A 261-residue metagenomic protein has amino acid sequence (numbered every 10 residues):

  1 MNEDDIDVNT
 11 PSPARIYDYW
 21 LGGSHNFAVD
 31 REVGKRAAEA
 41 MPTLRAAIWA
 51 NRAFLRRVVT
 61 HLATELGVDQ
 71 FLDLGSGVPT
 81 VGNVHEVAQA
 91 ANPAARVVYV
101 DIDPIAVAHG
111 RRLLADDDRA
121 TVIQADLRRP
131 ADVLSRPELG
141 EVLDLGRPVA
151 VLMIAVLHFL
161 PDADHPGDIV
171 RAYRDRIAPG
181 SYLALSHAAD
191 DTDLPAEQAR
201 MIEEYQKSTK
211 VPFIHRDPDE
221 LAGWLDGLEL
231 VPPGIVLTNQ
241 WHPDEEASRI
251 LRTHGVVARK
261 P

Functional and structural regions predicted by a protein language model:
M1-A125, R129-A131, S135-L143: Rossmann-like AdoMet
A125, P148-L157: Residues lining the SAM
R128, L157-F159, A188-D193: Short "lid" loop at the C-terminus of a central beta-strand within the Rossmann-like core of SAM-dependent
P130-L134, F159-A172: A short, conserved alpha-helix within the catalytic core of class I
V149-M153, I169-V170, R176-A188: Conserved beta-strand signature within the Rossmann-like core of class I S-adenosyl-L-methionine
E197-D217: Conserved Class I S-adenosyl-L-methionine
V211-I235: Short alpha-helix
G234-V236, Q240-P261: Core SAM-dependent methyltransferase catalytic element
